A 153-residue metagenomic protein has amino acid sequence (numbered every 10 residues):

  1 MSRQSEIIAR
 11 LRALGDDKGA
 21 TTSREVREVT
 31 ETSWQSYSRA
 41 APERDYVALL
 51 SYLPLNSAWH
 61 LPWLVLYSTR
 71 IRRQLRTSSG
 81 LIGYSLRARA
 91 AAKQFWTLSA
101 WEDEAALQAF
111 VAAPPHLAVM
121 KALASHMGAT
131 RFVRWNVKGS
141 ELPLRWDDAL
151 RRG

Functional and structural regions predicted by a protein language model:
M1-Q94, Q108-A109, R131-G153: Short S/T/G/P-rich N-terminal loop/turn motif that feeds into the first structured element of a domain
T77-S78, A113, H126: Alpha-helix C-cap/termination motif
T97: Basic (Lys/Arg-enriched) interaction patch that binds polyanionic ligands
E104-A113: Short amphipathic alpha-helices within nucleic acid-binding modules
M120-R134: Conserved short beta-strand edge segments in small beta-sheet-based binding/regulatory domains
